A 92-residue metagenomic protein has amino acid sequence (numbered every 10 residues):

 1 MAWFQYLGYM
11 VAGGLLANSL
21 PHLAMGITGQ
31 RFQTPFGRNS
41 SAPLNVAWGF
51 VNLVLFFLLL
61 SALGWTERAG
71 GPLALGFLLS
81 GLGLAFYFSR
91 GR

Functional and structural regions predicted by a protein language model:
M1-R92: Membrane-interface extramembranous regions
